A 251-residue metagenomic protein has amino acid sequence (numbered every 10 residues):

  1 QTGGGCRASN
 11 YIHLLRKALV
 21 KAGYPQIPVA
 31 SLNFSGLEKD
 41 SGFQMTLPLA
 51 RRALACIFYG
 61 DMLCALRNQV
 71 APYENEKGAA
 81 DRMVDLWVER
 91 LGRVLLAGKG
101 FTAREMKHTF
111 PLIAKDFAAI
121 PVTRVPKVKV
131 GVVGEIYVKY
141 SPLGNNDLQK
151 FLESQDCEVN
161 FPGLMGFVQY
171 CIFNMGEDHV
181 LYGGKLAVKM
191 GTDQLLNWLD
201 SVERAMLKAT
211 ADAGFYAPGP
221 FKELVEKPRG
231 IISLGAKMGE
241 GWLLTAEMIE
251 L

Functional and structural regions predicted by a protein language model:
Q1-L251: An N-terminal assembly and electron-transfer interface module characteristic of large anaerobic redox and radical
